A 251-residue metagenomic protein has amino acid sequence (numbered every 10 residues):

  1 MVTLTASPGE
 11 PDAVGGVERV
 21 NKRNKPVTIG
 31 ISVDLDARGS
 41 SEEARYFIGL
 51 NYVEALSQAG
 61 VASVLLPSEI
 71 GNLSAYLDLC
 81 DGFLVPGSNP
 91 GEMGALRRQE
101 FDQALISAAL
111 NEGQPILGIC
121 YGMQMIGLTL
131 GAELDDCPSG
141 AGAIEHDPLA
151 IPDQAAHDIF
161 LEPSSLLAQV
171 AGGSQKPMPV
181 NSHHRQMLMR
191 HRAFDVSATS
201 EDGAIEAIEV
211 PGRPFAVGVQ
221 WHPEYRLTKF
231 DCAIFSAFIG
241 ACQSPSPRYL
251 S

Functional and structural regions predicted by a protein language model:
M1-Y121, G127-D135, S139-P179, M189-A204 (+2 more regions): N-terminal beta1-alpha1 cap of cysteine-dependent amidohydrolase-like domains
N181-R185: Internal anion-binding site segments
V217-W221: Active-site-proximal beta-strand elements of phosphoester/diester hydrolases
